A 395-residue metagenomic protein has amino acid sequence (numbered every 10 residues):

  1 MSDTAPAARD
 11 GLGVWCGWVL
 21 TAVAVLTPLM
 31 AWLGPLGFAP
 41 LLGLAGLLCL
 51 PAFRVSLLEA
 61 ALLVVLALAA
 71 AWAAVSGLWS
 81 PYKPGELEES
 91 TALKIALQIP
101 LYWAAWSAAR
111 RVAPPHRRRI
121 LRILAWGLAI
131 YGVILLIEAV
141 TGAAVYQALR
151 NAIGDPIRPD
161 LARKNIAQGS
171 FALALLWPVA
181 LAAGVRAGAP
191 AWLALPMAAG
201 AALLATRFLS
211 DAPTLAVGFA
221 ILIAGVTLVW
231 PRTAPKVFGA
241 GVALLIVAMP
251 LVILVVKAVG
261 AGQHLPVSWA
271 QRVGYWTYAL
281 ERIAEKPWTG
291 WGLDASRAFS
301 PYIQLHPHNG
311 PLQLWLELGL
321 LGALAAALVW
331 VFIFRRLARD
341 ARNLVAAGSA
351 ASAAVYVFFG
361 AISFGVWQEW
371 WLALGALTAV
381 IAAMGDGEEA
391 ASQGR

Functional and structural regions predicted by a protein language model:
S2-F53, A70-P81, Y356-G360: N-terminal signal-anchor transmembrane segment
D10-W18, V55-A69, R117-L124, A191-L195 (+1 more regions): Membrane-interfacial loop-to-transmembrane alpha-helix junctions, especially the N-terminal start
V23, P100, R118-N151, L161-W230 (+3 more regions): Alpha-helical transmembrane segments of multi-pass inner-membrane proteins
L41-L48, F219-A220, S349-F359, G365-R395: Transmembrane alpha-helices of multi-pass inner-membrane enzymes
L63-L68, G85-A108, R119, I123 (+2 more regions): Aromatic-anchored transmembrane helix interface
V133, I137, R207, T227-V267 (+1 more regions): A membrane-periplasm/extracellular boundary helix in multi-pass inner-membrane enzymes that assemble envelope glycans
A258, Q263-L318: Long extracytoplasmic/lumenal interhelical loops at the membrane interface of multi-pass membrane proteins
L318-V357: Hydrophobic transmembrane alpha-helices and their immediate junctions
